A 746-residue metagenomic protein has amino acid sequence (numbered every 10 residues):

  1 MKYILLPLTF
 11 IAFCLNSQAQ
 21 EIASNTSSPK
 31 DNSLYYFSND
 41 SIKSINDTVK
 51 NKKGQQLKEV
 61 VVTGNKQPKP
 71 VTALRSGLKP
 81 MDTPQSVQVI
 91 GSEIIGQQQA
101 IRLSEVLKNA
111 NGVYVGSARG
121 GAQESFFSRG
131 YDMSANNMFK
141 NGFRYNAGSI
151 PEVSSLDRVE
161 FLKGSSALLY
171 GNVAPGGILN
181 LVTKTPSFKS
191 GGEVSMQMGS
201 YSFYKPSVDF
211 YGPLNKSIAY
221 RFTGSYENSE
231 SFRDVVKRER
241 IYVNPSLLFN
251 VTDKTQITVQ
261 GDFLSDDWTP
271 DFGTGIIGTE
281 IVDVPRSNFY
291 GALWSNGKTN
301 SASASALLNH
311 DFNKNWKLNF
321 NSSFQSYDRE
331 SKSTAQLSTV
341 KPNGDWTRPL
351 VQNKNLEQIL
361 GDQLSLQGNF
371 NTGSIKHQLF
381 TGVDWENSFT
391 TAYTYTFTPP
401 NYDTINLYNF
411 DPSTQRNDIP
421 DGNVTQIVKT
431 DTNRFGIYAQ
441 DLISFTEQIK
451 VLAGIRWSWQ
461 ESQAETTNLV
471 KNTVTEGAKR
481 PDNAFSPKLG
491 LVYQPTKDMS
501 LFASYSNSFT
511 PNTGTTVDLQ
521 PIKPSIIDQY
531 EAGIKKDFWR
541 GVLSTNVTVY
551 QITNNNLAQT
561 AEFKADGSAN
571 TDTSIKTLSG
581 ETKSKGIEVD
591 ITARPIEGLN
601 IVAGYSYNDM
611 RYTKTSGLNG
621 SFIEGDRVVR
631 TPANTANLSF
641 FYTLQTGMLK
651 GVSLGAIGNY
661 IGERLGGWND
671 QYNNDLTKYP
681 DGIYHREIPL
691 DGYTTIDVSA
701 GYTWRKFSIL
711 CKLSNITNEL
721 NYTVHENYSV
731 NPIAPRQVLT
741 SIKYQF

Functional and structural regions predicted by a protein language model:
K53-K189, A532: Acidic, small-polar-rich N-terminal luminal/periplasmic segments of exported/outer-membrane proteins
S155-D157, L168-P245, V251-T255, A302 (+1 more regions): Outer-membrane beta-barrel translocator/receptor signature
E227, S231, N244-D311, F324-E357 (+4 more regions): Acidic/polar loop-and-plug regions of large Gram-negative outer-membrane beta-barrel proteins
T252, E357, K376-Q378, D384-S388 (+4 more regions): Structural signature of Gram-negative outer-membrane beta-barrels, strongest in the C-terminal barrel of TonB-dependent
A306-Y327, R348-E465: Face-selective signature of the C-terminal outer-membrane beta-barrel domain
N309-D311, K317-S323, R329-S333, S500-L501 (+3 more regions): Membrane-embedded beta-barrel scaffold of Gram-negative outer-membrane proteins
T577-N669, K743-Q745: Gram-negative outer-membrane beta-barrel transporters
N659-Y679, I683, G701-F746: C-terminal beta-signal and adjacent terminal beta-strands/loops of Gram-negative outer-membrane beta-barrel proteins
